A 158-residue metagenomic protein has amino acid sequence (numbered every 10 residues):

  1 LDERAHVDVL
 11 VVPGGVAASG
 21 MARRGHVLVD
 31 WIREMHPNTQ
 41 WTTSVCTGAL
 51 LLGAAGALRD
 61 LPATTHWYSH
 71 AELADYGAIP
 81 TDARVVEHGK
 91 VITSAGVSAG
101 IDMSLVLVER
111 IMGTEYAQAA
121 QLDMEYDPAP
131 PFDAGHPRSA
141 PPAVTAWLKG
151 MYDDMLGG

Functional and structural regions predicted by a protein language model:
E3-G158: Active-site-adjacent pocket-lining segments in enzyme domains
